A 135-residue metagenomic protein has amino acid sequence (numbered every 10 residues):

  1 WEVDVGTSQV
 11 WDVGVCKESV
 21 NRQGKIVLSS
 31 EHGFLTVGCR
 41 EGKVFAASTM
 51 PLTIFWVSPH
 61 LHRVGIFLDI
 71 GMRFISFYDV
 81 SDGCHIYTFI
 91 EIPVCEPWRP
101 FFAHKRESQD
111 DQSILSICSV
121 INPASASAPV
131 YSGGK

Functional and structural regions predicted by a protein language model:
E2-K135: Beta-rich ligand-recognition domains in immune and ubiquitin systems
